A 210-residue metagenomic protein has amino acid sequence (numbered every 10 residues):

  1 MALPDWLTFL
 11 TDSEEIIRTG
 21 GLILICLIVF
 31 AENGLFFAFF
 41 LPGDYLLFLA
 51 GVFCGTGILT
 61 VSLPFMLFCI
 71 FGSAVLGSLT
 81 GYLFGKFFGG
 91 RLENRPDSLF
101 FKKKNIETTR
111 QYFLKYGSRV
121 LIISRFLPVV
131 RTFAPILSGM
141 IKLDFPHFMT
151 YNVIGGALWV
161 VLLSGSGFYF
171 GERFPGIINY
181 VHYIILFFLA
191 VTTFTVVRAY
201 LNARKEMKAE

Functional and structural regions predicted by a protein language model:
M1-L27, V52-I136, M140-L143, H147 (+2 more regions): Membrane-interfacial helix-loop-helix
C26-L47: Transmembrane alpha-helix interface/packing and boundary motifs in multi-pass membrane proteins, characterized by
V129-F133, V153, A157-V160: Hydrophobic alpha-helical transmembrane bundles that constitute the permease/transmembrane domains of multi-pass
W159-G171: Transmembrane alpha-helical segments of integral membrane proteins
